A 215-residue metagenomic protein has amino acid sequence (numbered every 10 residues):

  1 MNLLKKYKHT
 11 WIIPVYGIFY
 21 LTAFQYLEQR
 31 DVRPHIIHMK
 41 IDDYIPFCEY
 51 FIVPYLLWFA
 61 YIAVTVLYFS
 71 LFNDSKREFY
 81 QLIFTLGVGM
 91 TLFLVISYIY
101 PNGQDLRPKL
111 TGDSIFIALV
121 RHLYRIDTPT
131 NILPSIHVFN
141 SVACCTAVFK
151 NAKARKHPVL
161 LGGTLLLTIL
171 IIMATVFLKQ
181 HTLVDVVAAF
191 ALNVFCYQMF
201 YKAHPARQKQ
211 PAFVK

Functional and structural regions predicted by a protein language model:
M1-V64: N-terminal transmembrane-helix/juxtamembrane module of multi-pass inner/ER membrane proteins
K8-Y16, Y80-V88, V159-T164, V184: Alpha-helical transmembrane segments of integral membrane proteins
Y20-Y26, M90-I96, L166-V176: Aromatic-anchored segments of alpha-helical transmembrane domains
L27-I41, F72-R155, L161, R207-V214: Membrane-interface loops
I52-Y68, F84-T91, N140: Hydrophobic alpha-helical transmembrane segments
I62-L67, V138-K156, A191-F200: Membrane-interfacial alpha-helical segments at the cytosolic side of multi-pass membrane proteins
F93-I99, A174-H181, C196-R207: Juxtamembrane membrane-interface segments at transmembrane alpha-helix termini
R107-L110, P129-L133, L170-Q198: Interfacial helix-loop-helix junctions of multi-pass membrane proteins
